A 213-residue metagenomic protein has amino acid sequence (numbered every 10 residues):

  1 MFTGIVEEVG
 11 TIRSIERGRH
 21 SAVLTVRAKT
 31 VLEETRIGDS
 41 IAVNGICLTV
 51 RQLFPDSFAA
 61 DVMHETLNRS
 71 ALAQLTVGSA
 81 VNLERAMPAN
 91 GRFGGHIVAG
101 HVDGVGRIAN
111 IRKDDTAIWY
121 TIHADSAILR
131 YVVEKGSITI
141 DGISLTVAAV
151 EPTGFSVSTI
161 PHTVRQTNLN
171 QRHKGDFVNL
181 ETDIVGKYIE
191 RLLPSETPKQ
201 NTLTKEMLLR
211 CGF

Functional and structural regions predicted by a protein language model:
M1-F213: Conserved loop->alpha-helix
